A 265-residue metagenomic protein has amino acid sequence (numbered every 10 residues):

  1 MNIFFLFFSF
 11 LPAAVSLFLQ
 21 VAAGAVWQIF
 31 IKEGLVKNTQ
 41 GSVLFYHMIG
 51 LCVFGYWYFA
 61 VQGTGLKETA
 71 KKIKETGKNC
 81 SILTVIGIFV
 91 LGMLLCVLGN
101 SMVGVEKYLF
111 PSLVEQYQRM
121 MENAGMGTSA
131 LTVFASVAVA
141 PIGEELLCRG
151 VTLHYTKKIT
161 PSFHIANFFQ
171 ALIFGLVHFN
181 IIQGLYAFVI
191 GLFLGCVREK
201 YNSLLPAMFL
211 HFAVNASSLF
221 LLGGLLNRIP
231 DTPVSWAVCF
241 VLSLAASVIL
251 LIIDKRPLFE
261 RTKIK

Functional and structural regions predicted by a protein language model:
L11, F169-I173, F209, A213: Hydrophobic residues within alpha-helical transmembrane segments of multi-pass solute transporters/permease subunits
P12-G65: Alpha-helical transmembrane segments in multi-pass membrane proteins
A13-Q20, M48-Y58, F89-L98, A237-P257: Hydrophobic core of alpha-helical transmembrane segments in multi-pass integral membrane proteins
L17-A25, Q183-C239: Functionally important transmembrane alpha-helices
E33-T39, A70-G143, H154, K158 (+1 more regions): Juxtamembrane helix-loop-helix connectors linking adjacent transmembrane helices in multi-pass membrane enzymes
E33-V53, G127-T132, S136, K158-Q170 (+2 more regions): Membrane-interface starts of transmembrane alpha-helices
A60-K67, L251-K265: Membrane-interface capping segments at transmembrane-helix boundaries
G143-F169, C196-S203: Membrane-interface helix/loop boundary segments of multi-pass membrane proteins
